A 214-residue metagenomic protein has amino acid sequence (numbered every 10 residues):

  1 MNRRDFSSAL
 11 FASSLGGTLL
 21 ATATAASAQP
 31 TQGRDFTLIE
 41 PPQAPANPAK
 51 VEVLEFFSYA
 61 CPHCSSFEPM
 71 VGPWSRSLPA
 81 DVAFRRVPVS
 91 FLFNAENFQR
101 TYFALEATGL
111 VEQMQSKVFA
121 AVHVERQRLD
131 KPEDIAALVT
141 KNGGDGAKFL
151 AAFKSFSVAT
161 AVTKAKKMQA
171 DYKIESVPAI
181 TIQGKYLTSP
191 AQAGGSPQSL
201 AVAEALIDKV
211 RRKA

Functional and structural regions predicted by a protein language model:
N2-F93, D208-A214: Extracytoplasmic thiol/disulfide redox context detector
D5, K141-A214: C-terminal cap of thioredoxin/glutaredoxin-like
Q32-D35, E125, F149: Glycine-rich, flexible loop/turn motifs
E52-E55, S66, M70-P73, E96-R100 (+8 more regions): Extracytoplasmic/secreted proteins, especially bacterial periplasmic and envelope-associated proteins
A60, S75-L78, L105-G109, V122-R126 (+5 more regions): Sec/Tat-exported extracytoplasmic proteins
A60-H63, S90-N94, A121-V124, S157-V158 (+1 more regions): Solvent-exposed loop/turn segments at secondary-structure junctions within structured extracellular/periplasmic domains
L78-T108, E112-V139: Structural microenvironment flanking redox-active thiols in thiol-disulfide oxidoreductases
